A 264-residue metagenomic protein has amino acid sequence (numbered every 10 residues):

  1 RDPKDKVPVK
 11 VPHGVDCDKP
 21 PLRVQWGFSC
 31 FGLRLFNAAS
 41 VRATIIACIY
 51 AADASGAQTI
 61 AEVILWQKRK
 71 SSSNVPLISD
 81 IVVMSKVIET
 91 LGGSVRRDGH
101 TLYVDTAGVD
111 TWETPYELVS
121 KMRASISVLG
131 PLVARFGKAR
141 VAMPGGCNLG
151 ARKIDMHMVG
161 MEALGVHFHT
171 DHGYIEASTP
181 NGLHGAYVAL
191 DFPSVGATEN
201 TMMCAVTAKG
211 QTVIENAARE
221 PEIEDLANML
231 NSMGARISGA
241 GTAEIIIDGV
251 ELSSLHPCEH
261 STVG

Functional and structural regions predicted by a protein language model:
R1-C17: Extreme N-terminal basic, low-complexity initiation segments that serve as generic localization/processing leaders
P12, C17-F31: Positively charged N-terminal leader segments that act as targeting/secretion signals
P21, F31-G264: Structural preference for solvent-exposed beta-strand-turn elements and adjacent flexible terminal/loop segments within
